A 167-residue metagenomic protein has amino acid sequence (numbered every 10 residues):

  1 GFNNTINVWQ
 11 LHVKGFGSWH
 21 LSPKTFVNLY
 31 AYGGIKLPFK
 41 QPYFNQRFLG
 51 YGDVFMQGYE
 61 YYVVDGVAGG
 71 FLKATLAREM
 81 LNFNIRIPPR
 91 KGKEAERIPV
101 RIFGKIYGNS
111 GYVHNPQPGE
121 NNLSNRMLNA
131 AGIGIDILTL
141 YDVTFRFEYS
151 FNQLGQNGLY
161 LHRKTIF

Functional and structural regions predicted by a protein language model:
G1, L29, Q57-Y62, I106-G111 (+1 more regions): Transmembrane beta-strand segments that form the barrel wall of outer-membrane beta-barrel proteins
G1-E94: C-terminal outer-membrane beta-barrel translocator/porin domains of Gram-negative envelope proteins and their
V8-H12, G69-F71, L128-G132, D142 (+1 more regions): Transmembrane beta-barrel architecture of outer-membrane proteins
Q10, F44-D53, N121-M127, R163-F167: Flexible, surface-exposed loop regions and adjacent strand-edge segments of Gram-negative outer-membrane beta-barrel
G15, L29-A31, A74, G104-G108 (+2 more regions): Membrane-embedded beta-strand positions of outer-membrane beta-barrel proteins
G17-W19, L76-R78, I137-T139, Y149-F151 (+1 more regions): Residue-level signature of outer-membrane beta-barrel architecture
L72, Q156-F167: Outer-membrane beta-barrel "beta-signal"
T75-I85, P89-K91, A95-G132: Outer-membrane beta-barrel transmembrane domain signature
